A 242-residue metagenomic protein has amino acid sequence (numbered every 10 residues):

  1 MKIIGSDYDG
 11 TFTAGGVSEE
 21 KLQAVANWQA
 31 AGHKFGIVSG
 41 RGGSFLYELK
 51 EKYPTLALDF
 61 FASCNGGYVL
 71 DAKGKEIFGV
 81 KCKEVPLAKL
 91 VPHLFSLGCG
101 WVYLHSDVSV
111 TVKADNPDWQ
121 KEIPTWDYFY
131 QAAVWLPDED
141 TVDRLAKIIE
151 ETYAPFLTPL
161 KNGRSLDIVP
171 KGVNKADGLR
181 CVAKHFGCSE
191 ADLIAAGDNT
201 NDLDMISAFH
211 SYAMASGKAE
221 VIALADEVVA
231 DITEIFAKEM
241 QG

Functional and structural regions predicted by a protein language model:
M1-S6, E20, A24, H185-C188: Non-catalytic pre-domain segments flanking phosphatase-related domains
M1-V17, I37, I206: Asp-based phosphoryl-transfer active-site loop
G10, R41, G66, G197-N199: Active-site metal-binding loops of divalent metal-dependent hydrolases
E19-V112: Active-site phosphate-binding/coordination module
G36, A62, I194-A196, Y212 (+1 more regions): Hydrophobic/aromatic beta-strand patches that form the interior of the parallel beta-sheet core in alpha/beta enzyme
L56-A57, N65, Y153, S207-F209 (+1 more regions): Short, structured coil segments at secondary-structure junctions
H93, L97-G100, L104-A208, S216: Conserved acidic, metal-coordinating active-site core of Asp-based, Mg2+-dependent phosphoryl-transfer enzymes
S189, S207-G242: Asp-based, Mg2+/Mn2+-dependent phosphohydrolase catalytic module
